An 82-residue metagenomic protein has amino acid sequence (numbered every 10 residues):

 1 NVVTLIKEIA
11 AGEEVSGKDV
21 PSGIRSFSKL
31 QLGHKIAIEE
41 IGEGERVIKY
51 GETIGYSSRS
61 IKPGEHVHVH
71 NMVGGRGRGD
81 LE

Functional and structural regions predicted by a protein language model:
N1-E82: N-terminal small-residue-enriched
